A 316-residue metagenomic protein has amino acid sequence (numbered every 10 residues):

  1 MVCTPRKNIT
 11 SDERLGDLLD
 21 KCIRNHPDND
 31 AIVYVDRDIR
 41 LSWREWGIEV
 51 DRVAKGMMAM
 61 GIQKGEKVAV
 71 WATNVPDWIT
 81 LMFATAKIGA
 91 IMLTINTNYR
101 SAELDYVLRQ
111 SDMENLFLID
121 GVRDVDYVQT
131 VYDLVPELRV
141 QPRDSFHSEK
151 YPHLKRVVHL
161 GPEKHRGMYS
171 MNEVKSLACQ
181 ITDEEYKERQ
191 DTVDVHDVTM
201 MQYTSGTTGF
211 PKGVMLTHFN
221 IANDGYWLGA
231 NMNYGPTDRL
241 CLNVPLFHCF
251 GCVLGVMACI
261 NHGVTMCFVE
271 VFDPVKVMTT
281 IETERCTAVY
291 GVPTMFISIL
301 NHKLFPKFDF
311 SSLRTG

Functional and structural regions predicted by a protein language model:
M1-L41, E45-M60, K64, L104 (+3 more regions): N-lobe entry segment of adenylate-forming
P27-D28, K150-L154, V158-H165, Y169-Y203 (+2 more regions): Conserved pre-ATP/AMP-binding loop-to-beta segment of ANL
D28-F83, R100-D105, S170-C179, T192-V193 (+1 more regions): Conserved AMP-binding/adenylate-forming core of the ANL superfamily
R40-R44, Q190-T192, T199-N223: Conserved AMP-binding A3 loop
K55, E66-K67, T73-L93, T97-S101 (+5 more regions): A short helix-loop-beta submotif of the ANL/AMP-binding
M60, I88-S176: Structural core segment of the AMP-binding/adenylate-forming
L118-R139, V244, E270-K276, C286-G316: Adenylate-forming
A222-R239, F247-A288, F296-L304: Conserved AMP-binding/adenylation subdomain of ANL enzymes
